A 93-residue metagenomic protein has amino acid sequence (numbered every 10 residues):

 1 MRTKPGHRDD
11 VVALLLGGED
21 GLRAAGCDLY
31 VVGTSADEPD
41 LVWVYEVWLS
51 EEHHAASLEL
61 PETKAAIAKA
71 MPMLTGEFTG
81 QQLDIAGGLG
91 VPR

Functional and structural regions predicted by a protein language model:
M1-T3, W48-L49, D84: Short, histidine-centered active-site or binding-site loop motifs used for metal coordination, general acid-base
R2-V12: Short, surface-exposed ligand-recognition loops at beta-strand->loop->(often short) alpha-helix junctions that present
H7-D9, E52, G88: Residue-level signal for secondary-structure boundary sites
G17-L29, V47-Q81: An amphipathic, aromatic/His-enriched active-site/gating alpha helix that lines ligand/cofactor pockets
G33-E38: A short beta-turn/loop motif at secondary-structure boundaries
L41: Short glycine-/small-residue motifs
L83-R93: Short, low-order "capping/linker" segments at domain edges
